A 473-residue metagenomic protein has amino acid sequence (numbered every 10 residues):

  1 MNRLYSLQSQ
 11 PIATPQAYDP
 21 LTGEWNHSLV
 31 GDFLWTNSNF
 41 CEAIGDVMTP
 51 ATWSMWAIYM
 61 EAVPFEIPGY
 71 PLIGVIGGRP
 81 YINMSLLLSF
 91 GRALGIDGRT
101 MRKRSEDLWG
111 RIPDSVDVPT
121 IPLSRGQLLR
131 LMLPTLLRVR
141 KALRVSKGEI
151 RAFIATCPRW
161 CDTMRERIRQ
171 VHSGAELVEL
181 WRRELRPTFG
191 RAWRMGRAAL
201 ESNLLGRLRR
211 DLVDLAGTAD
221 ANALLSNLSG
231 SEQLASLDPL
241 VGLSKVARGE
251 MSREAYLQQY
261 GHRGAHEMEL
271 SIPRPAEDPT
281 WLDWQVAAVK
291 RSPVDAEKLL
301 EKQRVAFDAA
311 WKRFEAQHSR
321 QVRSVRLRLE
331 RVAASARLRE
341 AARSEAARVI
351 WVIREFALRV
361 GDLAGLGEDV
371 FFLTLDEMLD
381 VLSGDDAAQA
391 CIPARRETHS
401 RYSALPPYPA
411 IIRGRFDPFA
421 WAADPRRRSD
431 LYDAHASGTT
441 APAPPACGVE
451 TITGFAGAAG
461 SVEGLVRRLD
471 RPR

Functional and structural regions predicted by a protein language model:
M1, A456-R473: Extracellular/luminal Protease-associated
M1-T451, F455-A456: Contiguous hydrophobic, helix-prone segments at protein termini that mediate membrane targeting/anchoring
